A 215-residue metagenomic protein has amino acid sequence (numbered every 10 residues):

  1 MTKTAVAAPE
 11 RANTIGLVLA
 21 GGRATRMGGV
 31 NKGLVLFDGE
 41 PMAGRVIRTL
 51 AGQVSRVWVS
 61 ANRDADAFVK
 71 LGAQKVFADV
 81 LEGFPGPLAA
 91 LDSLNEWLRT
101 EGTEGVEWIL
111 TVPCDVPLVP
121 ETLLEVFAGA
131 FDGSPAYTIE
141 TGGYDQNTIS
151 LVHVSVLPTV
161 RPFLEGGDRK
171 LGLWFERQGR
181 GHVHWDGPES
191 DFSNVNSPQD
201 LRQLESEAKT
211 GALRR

Functional and structural regions predicted by a protein language model:
K3-D168, L173-F192, Q199-E205, K209-A212: Nucleotide and nucleotide-moiety/phosphate-recognizing core
